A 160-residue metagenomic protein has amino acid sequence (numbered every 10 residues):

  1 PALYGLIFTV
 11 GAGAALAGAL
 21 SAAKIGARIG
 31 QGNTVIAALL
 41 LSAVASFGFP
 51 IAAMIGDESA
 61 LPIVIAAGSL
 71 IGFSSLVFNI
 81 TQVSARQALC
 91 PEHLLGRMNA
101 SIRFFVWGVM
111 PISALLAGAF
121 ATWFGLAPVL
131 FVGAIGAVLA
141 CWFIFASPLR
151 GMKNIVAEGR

Functional and structural regions predicted by a protein language model:
P1-R160: C-terminal transmembrane bundle of multi-pass solute transporters/carriers
